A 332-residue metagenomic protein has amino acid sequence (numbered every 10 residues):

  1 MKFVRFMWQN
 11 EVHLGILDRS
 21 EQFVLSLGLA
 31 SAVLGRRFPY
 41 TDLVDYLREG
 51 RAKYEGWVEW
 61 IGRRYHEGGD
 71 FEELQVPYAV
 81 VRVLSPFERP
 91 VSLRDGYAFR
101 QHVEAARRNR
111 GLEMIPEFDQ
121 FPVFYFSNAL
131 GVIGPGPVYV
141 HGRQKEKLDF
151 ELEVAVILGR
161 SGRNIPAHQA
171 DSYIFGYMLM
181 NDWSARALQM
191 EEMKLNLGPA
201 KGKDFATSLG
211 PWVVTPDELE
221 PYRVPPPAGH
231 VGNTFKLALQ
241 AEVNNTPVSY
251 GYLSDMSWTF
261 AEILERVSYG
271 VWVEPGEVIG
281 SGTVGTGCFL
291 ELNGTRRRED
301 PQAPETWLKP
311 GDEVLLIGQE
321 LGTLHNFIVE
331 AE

Functional and structural regions predicted by a protein language model:
M1-V123, A129, E313, E332: N-terminal non-catalytic cap/leader segment that marks the start of a structured domain
M1-V33, L152, E192, K201 (+7 more regions): Charged, cofactor-coupling segments
F3, G96, V156, G276 (+1 more regions): Conserved S/T- and glycine-rich ATP-binding loop of Class I adenylate-forming
F87-L264, G270, E305-T306, E313 (+1 more regions): Glycine-enriched loop-and-adjacent helix/strand subsegments that border the catalytic/binding cleft of enzyme cores
P275-G276, G311: Loop/turn positions that initiate beta-strands
